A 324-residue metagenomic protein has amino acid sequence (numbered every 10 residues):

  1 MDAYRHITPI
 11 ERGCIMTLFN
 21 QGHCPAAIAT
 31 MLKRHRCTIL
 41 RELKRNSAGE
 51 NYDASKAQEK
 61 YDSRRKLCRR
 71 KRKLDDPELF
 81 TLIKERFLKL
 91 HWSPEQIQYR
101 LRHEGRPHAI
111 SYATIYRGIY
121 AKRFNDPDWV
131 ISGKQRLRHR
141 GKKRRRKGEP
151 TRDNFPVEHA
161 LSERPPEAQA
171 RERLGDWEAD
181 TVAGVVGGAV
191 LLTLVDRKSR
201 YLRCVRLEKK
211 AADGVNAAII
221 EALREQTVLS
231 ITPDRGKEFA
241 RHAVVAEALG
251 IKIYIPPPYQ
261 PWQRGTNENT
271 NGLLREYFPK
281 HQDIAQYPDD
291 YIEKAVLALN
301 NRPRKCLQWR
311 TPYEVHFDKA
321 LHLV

Functional and structural regions predicted by a protein language model:
M1-H91, E95-R106: Short, basic alpha-helical/linker "hinge" immediately adjacent to a nucleic-acid-recognition surface
I15, I39-E42, I83, I97 (+9 more regions): Mobile genetic element proteins and their domesticated derivatives, centered on retroelements and DNA transposons
Q21, F80-L90, A246-I253, P257-V324: Charged alpha-helix within mobile-element recombinases
K56-Y61, K66, P107-Q169: Basic, flexible linker segments flanking DNA-binding modules in nucleic acid-interacting mobile-element proteins
E163-L202: An active-site-proximal beta-strand-loop segment
A183-G187, C204-Q226: Active-site beta-loop-alpha junctions of metal-dependent nucleic acid enzymes, especially the RNase H-like/DDE
A189, R241-V244, T266: Short, well-ordered secondary-structure micro-motifs
Q226-R241, P258-Y259: Acidic/histidine-rich, metal-coordinating catalytic segments
